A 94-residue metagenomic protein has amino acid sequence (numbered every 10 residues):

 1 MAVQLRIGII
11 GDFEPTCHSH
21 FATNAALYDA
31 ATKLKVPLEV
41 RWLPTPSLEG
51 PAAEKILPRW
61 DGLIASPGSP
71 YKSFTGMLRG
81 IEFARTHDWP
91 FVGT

Functional and structural regions predicted by a protein language model:
M1-T94: N-terminal beta1-alpha1 cap of cysteine-dependent amidohydrolase-like domains
